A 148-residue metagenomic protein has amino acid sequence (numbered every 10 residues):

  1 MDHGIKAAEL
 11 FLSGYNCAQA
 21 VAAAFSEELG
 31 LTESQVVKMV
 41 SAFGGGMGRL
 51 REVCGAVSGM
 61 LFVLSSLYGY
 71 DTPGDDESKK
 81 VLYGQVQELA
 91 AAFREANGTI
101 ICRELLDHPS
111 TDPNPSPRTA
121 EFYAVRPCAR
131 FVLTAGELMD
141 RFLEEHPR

Functional and structural regions predicted by a protein language model:
M1-L29: Active-site-proximal helix-loop elements at catalytic-domain edges
I5-L12, G44-R51, A120-V125: A short glycine/serine-rich beta->alpha loop
A7, V21, M39-G44, A135: Short alpha-helical scaffolding segments that buttress acidic/His motifs in well-ordered protein cores
C17, C54, C102: Short cysteine clusters
F25-A42, L105-P113: Acidic-glycine-rich active-site phosphate/pyrophosphate-binding loop
E28-K38, L64-Q85, P147: Phosphate-handling active-site elements
R51-F62: Conserved phosphate/anionic-ligand binding catalytic regions in large, soluble enzymes, centered on
Y83-R148: C-terminal binding/interaction regions
